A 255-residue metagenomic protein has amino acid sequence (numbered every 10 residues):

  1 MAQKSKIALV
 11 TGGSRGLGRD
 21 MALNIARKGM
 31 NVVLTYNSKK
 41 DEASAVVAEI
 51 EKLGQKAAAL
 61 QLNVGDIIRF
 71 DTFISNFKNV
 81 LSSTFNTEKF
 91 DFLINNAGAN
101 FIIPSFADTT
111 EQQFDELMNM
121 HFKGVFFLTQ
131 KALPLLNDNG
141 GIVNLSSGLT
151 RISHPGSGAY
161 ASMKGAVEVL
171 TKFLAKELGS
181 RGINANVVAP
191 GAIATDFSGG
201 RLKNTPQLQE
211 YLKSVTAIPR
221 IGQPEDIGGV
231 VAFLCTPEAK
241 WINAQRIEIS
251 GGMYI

Functional and structural regions predicted by a protein language model:
S14-R15: Conserved glycine-rich cofactor-binding loop
I103, I152, A232, N243-I255: Short C-terminal tail/terminal secondary-structure segment of NAD(P)H-dependent dehydrogenase/reductase domains
P104-F106, T110-E116, L208, L212: Substrate-binding pocket helix/loop in short-chain dehydrogenase/reductase
T129, M163, T171: Active-site helix of classical SDR
S147: Residue(s) in the substrate-gating loop at a strand-loop-helix junction that position the organic substrate next
G179, N184, I242-A244: Short, small/polar-rich loop/turn modules that mediate ligand/substrate recognition or access, typified
V187, Q207-I242, G251: C-terminal helical subdomain
